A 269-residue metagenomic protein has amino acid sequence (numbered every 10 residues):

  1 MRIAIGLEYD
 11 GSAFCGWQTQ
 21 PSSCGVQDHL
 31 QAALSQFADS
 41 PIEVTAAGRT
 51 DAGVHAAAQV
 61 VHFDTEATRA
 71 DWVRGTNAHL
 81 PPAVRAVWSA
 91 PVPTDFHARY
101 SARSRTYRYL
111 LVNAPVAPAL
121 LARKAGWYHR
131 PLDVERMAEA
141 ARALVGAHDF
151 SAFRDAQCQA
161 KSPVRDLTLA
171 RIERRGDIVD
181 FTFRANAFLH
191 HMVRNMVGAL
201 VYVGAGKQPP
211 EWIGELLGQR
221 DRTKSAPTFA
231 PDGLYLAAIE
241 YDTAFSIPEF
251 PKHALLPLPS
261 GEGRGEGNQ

Functional and structural regions predicted by a protein language model:
M1-P257, Q269: Structured-RNA-binding interfaces characteristic of tRNA pseudouridine synthases
G261-G263: Glycine-biased, low-complexity coil/linker segments
G265-G267: Short, intrinsically disordered C-terminal tails of secreted or membrane-associated proteins
